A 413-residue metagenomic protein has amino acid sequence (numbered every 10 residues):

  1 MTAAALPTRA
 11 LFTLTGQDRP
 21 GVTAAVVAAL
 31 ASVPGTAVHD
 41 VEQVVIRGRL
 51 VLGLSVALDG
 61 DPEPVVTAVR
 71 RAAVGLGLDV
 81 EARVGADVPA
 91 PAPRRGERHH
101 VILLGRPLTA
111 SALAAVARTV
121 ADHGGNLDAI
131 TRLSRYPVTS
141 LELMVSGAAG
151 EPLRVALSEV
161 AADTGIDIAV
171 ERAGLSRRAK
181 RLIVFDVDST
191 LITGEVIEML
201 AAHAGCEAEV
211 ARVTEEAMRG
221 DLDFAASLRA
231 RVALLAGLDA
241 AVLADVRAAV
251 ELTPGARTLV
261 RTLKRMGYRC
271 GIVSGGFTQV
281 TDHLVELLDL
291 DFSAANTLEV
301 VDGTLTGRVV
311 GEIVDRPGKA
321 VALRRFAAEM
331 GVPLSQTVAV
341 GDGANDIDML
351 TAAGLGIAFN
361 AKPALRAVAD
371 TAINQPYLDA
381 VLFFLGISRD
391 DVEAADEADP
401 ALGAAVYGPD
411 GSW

Functional and structural regions predicted by a protein language model:
M1-K180: A conserved regulatory-domain signal marking ACT and ACT-like small-molecule sensing domains and adjacent regulatory
Q17, G21, A25, G60 (+10 more regions): Conserved active-site and cofactor/substrate-binding residues in soluble primary-metabolism enzymes
V22-T23, A114, L191-G194, D346-M349: Short glycine/serine/threonine-rich phosphate/pyrophosphate-binding segments that cradle anionic phosphate groups
G147, D188, R257: Active-site pocket-lining segments that scaffold enzyme catalytic pockets across diverse folds
A179-A225, R229-A230: Active-site neighborhood of HAD-like aspartate-dependent phosphohydrolases
E216, R229-G237, R247: Long, charge-rich alpha-helical interaction segments
G237-L355, F359-W413: C-terminal cap/substrate-recognition subdomain and adjoining C-terminal extension of metal-dependent phosphatase-like
